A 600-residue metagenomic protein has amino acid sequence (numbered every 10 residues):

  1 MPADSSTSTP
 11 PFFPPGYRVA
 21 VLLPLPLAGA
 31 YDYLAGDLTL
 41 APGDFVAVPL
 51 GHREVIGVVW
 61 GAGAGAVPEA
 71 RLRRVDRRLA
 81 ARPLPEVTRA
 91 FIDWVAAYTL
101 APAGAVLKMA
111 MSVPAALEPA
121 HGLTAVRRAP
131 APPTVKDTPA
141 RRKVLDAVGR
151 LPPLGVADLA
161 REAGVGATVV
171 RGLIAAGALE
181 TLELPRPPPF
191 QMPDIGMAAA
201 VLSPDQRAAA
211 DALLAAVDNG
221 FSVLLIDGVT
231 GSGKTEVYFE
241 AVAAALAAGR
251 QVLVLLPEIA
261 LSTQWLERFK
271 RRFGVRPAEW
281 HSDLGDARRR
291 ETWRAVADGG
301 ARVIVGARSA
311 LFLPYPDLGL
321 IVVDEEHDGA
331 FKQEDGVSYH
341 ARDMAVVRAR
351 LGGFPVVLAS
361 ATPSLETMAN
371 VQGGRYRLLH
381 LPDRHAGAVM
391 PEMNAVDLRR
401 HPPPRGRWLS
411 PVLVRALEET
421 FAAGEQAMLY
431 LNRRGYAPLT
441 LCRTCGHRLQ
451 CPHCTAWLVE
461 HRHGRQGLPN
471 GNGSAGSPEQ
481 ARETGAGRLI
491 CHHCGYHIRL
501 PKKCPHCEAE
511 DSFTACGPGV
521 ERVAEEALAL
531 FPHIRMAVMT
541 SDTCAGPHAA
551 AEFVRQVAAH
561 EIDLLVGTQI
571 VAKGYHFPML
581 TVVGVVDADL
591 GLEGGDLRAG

Functional and structural regions predicted by a protein language model:
M1-S360, T367, Q372-A388, F421-A422: Accessory, non-ATPase domains that flank or precede helicase/AAA+ motor cores in DNA-metabolism machines
M197-D211, G220-G600: Inter-lobe coupling/hinge segments of SF2-like helicase ATPases
